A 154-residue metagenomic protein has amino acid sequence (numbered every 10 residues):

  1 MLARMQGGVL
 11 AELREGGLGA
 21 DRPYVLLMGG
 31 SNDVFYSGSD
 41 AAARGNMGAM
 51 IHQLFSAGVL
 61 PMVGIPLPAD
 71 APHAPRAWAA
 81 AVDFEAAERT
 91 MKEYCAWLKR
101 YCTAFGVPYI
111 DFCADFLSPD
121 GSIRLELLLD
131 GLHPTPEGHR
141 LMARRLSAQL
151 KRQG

Functional and structural regions predicted by a protein language model:
R4-G154: Alpha-helical cap/lid subdomain in secreted, periplasmic, or secretory-pathway luminal O-acyl-processing enzymes
